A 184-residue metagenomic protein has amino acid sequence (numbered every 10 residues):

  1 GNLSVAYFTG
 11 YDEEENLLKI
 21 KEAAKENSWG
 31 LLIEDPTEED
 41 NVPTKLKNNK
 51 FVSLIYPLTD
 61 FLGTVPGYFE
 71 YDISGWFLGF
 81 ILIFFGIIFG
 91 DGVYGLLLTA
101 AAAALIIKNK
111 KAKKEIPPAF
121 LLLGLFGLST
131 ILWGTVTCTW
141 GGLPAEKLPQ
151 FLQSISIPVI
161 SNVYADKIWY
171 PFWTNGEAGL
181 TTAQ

Functional and structural regions predicted by a protein language model:
G1-D12, N16, I20: Coiled-coil termination/hinge junctions
L18-Q184: Conserved, carboxylate-rich catalytic/transport cores that coordinate ions
